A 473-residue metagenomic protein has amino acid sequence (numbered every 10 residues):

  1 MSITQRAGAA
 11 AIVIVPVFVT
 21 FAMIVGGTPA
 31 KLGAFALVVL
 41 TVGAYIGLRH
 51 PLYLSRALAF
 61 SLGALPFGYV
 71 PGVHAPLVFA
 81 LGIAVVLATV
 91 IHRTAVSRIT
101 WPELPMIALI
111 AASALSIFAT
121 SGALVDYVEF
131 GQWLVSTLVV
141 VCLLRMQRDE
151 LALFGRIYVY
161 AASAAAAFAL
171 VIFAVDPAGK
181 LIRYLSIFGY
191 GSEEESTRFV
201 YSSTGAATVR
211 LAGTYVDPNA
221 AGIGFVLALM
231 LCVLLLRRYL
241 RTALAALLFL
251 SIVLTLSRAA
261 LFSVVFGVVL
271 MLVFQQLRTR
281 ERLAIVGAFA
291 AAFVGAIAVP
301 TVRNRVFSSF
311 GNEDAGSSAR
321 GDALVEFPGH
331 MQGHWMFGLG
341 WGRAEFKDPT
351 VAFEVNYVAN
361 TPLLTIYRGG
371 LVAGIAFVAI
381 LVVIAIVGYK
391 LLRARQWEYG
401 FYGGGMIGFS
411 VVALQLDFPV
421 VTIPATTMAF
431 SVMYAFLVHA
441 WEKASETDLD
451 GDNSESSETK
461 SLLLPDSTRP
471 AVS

Functional and structural regions predicted by a protein language model:
V25-K31, Y69-L77, G122-Q132, V216-I223 (+3 more regions): Helix-loop-helix junctions and helix-breaking kinks within/between transmembrane helices of multi-pass membrane
Y45-L138, W397, I407-V412, S467 (+1 more regions): N-terminal hydrophobic segments of proteins, predominantly signal-anchor/transmembrane helices of inner/organellar
L54-S55, R98-L109, C142-F188, Q396: Interfacial loop-to-transmembrane-helix boundary motif in multi-pass membrane proteins
A114-L115, G155-L256, S263-V273: Alpha-helical transmembrane segments of multi-pass inner-membrane proteins
A167-A178, Q275-G311, P328-G333, P470-V472: A membrane-periplasm/extracellular boundary helix in multi-pass inner-membrane enzymes that assemble envelope glycans
Y239-R241, V269, V273, E281-R282 (+1 more regions): Hydrophobic transmembrane alpha-helices and their immediate junctions
V302-G369, I384, G388-R395: Long extracytoplasmic/lumenal interhelical loops at the membrane interface of multi-pass membrane proteins
G403-V412, F418-S473: Transmembrane alpha-helices of multi-pass inner-membrane enzymes
